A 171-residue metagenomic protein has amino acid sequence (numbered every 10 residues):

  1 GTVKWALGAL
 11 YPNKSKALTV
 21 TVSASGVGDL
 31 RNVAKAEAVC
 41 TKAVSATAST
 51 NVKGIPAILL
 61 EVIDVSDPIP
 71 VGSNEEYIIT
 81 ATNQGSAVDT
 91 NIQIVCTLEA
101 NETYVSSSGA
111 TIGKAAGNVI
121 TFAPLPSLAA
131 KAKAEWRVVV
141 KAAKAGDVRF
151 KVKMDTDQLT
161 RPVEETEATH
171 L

Functional and structural regions predicted by a protein language model:
G1-L171: Exported/extracytosolic protein signature
